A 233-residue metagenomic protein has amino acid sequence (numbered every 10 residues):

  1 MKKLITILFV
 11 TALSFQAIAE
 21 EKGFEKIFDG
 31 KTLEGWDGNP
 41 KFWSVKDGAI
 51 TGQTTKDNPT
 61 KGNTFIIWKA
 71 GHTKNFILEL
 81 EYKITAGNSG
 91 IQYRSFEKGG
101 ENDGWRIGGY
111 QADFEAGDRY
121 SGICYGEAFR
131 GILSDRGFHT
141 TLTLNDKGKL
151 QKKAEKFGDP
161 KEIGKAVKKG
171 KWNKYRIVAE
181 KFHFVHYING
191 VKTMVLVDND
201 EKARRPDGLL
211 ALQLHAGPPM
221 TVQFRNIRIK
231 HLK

Functional and structural regions predicted by a protein language model:
L4-L13: Sec-dependent N-terminal signal peptides
A19-K233: Carbohydrate-interacting regions of secretory-pathway proteins
